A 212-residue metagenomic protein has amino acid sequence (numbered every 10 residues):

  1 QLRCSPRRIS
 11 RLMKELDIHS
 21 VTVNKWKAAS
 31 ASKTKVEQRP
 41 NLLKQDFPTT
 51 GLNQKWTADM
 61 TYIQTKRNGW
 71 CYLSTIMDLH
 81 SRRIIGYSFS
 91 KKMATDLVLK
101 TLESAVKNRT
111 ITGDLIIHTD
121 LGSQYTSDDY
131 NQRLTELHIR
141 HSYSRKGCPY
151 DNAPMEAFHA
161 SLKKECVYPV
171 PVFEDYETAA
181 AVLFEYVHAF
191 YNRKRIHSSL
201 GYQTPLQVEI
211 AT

Functional and structural regions predicted by a protein language model:
Q1-G51, C148, T204-T212: Basic, flexible linker segments flanking DNA-binding modules in nucleic acid-interacting mobile-element proteins
Q1-L2, P48-T49, K66-R67, L121 (+2 more regions): Conserved, non-catalytic sequence blocks in retroelement Pol enzymes and Pol-derived host proteins
I9, M13, L43, D59 (+11 more regions): Mobile genetic element proteins and their domesticated derivatives, centered on retroelements and DNA transposons
A29-S32, T119-L121, S127-Y130, Y143-K163 (+2 more regions): RNase H-like two-metal-ion nuclease catalytic core shared by retroviral integrases and related mobile-element nucleases
T49-I85, K91-K92: An active-site-proximal beta-strand-loop segment
G69, Y87-T110: Active-site beta-loop-alpha junctions of metal-dependent nucleic acid enzymes, especially the RNase H-like/DDE
S81-Y87, H141-Y143, Y168-V170: Short small-residue beta-strand/loop micro-motif enriched in glycine and branched aliphatics
T135-I139, L162-T212: C-terminal domain-tail junction helix/linker
